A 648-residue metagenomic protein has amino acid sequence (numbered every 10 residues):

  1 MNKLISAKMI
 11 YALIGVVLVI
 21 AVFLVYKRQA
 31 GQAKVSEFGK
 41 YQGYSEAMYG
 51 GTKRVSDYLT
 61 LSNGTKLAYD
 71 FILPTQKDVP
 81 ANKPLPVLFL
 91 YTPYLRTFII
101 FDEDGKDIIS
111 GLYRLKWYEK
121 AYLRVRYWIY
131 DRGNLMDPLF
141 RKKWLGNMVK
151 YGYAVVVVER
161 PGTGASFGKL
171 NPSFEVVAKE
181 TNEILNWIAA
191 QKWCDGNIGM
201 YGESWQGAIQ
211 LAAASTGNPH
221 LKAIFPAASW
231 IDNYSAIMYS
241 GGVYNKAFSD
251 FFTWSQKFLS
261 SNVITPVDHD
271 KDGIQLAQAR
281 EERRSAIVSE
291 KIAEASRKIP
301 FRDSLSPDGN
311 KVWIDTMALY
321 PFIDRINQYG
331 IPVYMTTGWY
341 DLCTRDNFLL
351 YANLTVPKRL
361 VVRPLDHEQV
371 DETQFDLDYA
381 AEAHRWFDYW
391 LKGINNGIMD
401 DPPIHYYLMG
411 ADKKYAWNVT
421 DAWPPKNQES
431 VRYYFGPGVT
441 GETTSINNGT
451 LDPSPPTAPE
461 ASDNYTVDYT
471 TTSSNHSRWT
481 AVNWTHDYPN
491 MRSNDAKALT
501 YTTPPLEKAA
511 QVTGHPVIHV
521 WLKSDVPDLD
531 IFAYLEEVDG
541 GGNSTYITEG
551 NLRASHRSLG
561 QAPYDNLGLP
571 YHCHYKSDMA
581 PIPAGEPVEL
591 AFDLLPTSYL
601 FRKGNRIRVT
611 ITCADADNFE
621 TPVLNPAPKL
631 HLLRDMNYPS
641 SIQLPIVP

Functional and structural regions predicted by a protein language model:
Y41-K83, T502-K508, I582: N-terminal cap/lid segment of alpha/beta-hydrolase-fold proteins
A81-P93: Short beta-strand element of the alpha/beta-hydrolase
L95-N134, P138-L145, K150, S215-Q328: Accessory cap/linker subdomain of secreted extracellular hydrolases
L139-F140, K150, P172-K192: Alpha/beta-hydrolase active-site loop
L145, V149-G164: Conserved alpha/beta-hydrolase
K192-W205: Alpha/beta-hydrolase fold nucleophile elbow
G207-N218, L350, V520: Short glycine-enriched nucleophile-adjacent loop and the immediately C-terminal alpha-helix near the catalytic center
V370, L377-P648: C-terminal, loop-rich substrate-recognition/catalytic regions characterized by aromatic stacking residues
